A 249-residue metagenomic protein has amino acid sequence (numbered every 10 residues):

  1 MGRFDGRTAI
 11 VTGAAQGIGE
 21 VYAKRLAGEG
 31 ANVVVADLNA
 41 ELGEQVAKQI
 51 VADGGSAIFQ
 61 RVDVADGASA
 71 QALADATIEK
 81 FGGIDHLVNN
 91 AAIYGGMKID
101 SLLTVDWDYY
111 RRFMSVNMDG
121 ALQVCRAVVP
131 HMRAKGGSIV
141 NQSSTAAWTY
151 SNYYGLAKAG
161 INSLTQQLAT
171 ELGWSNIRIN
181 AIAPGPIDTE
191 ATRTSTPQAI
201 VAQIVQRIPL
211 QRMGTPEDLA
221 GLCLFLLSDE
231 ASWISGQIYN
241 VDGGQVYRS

Functional and structural regions predicted by a protein language model:
G2-V34: Canonical Rossmann dinucleotide-binding motif of NAD(H)/NADP(H)-dependent dehydrogenases/reductases, specifically
A40-E41, R61-L73, W107, E217-D218: The beta1-alpha1 cofactor-binding region of Rossmann-like NAD(H)/NADP(H)-dependent oxidoreductases
Y94, K98-I99, L224, S235-S249: Short C-terminal tail/terminal secondary-structure segment of NAD(P)H-dependent dehydrogenase/reductase domains
K98-L102, D106-R111, I204: Substrate-binding pocket helix/loop in short-chain dehydrogenase/reductase
C125, A157-G160, T165: Active-site helix of classical SDR
P130, T170-S175, S232: Alpha-helical segment proximal to the catalytic Tyr-Lys
A181, A202-E230, I234, V241-G243: C-terminal helical subdomain
